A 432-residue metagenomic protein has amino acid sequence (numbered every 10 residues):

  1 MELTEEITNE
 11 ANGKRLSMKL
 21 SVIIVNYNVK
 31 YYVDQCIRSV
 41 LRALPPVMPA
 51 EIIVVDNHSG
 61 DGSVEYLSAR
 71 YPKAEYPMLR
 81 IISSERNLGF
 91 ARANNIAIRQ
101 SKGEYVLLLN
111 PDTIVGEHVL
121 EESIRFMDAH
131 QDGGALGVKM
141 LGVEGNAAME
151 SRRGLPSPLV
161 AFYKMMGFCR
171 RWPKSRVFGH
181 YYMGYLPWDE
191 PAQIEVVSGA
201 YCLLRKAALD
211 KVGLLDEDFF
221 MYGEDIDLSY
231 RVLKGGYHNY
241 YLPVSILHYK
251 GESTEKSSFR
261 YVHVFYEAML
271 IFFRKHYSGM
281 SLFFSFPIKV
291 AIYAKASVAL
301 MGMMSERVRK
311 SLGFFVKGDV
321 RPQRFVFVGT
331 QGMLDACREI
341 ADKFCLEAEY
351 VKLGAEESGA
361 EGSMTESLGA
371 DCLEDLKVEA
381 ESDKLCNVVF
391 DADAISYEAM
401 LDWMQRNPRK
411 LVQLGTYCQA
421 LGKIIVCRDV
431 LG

Functional and structural regions predicted by a protein language model:
V29-L44: Short, well-formed alpha-helical segments that are part of the catalytic scaffolds of diverse glycosyltransferases
S39, D56-E65, R86: A conserved acidic beta->alpha catalytic loop
I81-S101, E122: Glycine-rich, basic loop-to-helix element that forms the pyrophosphate-binding segment of sugar-nucleotide handling
V106: Short aromatic/hydrophobic "clamp" motif used to bind/position activated sugar donors
I114-E150: Conserved donor NDP-sugar-binding/catalytic core segment of glycosyltransferases
L155-I194: Short, flexible, basic/aromatic active-site loop/helix in glycosyltransferases
P187-E190, E195-S245, W403-M404: A short, conserved alpha-helix in the catalytic core of glycosyltransferases
Y230-V308: Active-site-adjacent helix/loop segment of glycosyltransferases that harbors family-specific signature motifs
